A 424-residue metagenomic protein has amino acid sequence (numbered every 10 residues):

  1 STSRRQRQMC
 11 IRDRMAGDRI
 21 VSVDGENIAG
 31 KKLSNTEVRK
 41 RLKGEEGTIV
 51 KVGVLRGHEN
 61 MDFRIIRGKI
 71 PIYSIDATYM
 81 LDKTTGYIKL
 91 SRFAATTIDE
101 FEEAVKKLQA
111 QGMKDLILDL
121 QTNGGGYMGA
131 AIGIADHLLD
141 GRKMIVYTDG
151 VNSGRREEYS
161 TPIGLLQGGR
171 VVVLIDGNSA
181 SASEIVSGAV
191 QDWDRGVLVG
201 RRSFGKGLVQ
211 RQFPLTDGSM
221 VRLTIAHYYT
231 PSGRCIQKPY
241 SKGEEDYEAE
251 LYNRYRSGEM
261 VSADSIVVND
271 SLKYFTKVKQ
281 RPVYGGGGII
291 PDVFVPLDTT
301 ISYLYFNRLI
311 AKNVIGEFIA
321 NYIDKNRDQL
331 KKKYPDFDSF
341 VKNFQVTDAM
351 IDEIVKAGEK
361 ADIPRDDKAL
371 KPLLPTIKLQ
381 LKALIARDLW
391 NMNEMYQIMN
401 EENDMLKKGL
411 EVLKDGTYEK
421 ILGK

Functional and structural regions predicted by a protein language model:
S1-I11: Single conserved hydrophobic/aromatic residue that forms the stacking wall/gate of nucleotide- or nucleobase-binding
R4, T230, K277: Short, acidic, Ser/Thr-enriched surface-loop or helix-capping motifs
R5, M15, V21-G218, H227: Cleft-lining beta-strand/loop regions that shape enzyme active-site pockets
R14-M15, N35, K277, L406: Short, well-ordered loop/turn sites that connect or cap secondary structure elements
I20-V21, V50, I236, V283: Generic structural signal for buried aliphatic residues
V23-D24, T224, P239, G286: Residue-level recognition of conserved beta-strand edge/terminus positions
A182, D194, R201, G205-L272: Polar, glycine-rich mid-to-C-terminal structural blocks that act as macromolecule-binding/assembly scaffolds
C235-I236, Y240-K424: Conserved functional hotspot residues or short segments at active or partner-binding sites across diverse domains
